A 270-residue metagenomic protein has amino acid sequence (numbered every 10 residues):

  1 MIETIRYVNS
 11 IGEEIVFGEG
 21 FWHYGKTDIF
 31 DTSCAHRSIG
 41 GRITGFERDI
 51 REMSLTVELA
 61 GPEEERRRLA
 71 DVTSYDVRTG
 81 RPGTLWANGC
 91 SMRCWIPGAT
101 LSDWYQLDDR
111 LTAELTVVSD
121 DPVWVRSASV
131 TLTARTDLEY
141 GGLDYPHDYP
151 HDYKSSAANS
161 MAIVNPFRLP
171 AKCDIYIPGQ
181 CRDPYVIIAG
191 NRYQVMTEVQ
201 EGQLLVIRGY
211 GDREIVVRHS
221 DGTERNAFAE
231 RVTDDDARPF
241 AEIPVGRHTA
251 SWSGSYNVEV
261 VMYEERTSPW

Functional and structural regions predicted by a protein language model:
M1-I50, S91-S102: Solvent-exposed edge beta-strands and adjacent loop segments that serve as assembly or binding interfaces
R6-Y7, E58-L101, T249: Short, acidic/charged, Gly/Pro-enriched secondary-structure junctions
V8-S10, A87, I188-G190: Structural motif
I39-E64, D109-V123, H248: Oligomerization/assembly interface segments of phage tail-like spikes and tubes
E47-R51, V77-T79, L107-L111, F167-L169 (+2 more regions): Solvent-exposed loop and beta-edge segments used for protein-protein assembly and interaction
R68-S74, T112-A113, S129-T133: "Short basic amphipathic alpha-helical interaction patches in structured regions
T84-S129: Short beta-strand and beta-hairpin "edge-sheet" elements
T133-W270: Intrinsically disordered, low-complexity segments enriched in serine, threonine, and glycine
